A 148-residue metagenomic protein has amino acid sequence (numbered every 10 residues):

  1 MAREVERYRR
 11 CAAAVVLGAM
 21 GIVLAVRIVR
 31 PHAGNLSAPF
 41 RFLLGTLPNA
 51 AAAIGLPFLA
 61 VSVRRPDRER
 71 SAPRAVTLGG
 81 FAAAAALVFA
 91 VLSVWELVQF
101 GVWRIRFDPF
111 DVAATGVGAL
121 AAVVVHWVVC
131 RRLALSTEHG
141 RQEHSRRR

Functional and structural regions predicted by a protein language model:
M1-R148: Bulky hydrophobic segments
